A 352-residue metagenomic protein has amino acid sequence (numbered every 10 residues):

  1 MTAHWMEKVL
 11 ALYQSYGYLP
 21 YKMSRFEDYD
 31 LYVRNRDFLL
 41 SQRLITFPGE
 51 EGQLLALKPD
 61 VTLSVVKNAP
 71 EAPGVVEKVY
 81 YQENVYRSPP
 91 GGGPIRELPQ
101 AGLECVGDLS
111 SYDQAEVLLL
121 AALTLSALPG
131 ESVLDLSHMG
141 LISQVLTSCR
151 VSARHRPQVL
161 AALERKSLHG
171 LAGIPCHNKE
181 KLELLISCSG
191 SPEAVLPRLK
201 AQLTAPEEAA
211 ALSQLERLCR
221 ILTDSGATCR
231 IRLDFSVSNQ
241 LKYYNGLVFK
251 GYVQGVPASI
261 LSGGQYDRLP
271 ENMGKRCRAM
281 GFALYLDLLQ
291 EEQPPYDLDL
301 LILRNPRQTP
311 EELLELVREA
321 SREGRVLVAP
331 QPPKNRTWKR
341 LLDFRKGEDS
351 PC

Functional and structural regions predicted by a protein language model:
T2-Y16, D28, D60-P73, Y80-P129 (+1 more regions): Positively charged, Gly/Ser-enriched RNA/tRNA-binding surfaces
P20-M23, V79-Y81, V133-S137, R232-D234: A structural signal for short, well-ordered beta-strand segments and their strand-loop junctions that often border
R25-L55: Polyanion/phosphate-binding surface patch
F26, H138, V159, P333: Residue-level "edge-of-site" marker
N35, R43, V66-K67, G74: An N-terminal, globular interaction/scaffold subdomain
N35-L39, S148-R150, L247: Short low-complexity, flexible loop/linker segments enriched in glycine and/or proline with clustered acidic
R43-G49, R150-I174, V253: Acidic, His- and aromatic-enriched active-site or binding-groove loops in soluble protein domains that engage sugars
E97-A101, L136-Q144: Short, conserved phosphate-binding/catalytic loop or strand-edge motifs used in phosphoryl-/nucleotidyl-transfer
